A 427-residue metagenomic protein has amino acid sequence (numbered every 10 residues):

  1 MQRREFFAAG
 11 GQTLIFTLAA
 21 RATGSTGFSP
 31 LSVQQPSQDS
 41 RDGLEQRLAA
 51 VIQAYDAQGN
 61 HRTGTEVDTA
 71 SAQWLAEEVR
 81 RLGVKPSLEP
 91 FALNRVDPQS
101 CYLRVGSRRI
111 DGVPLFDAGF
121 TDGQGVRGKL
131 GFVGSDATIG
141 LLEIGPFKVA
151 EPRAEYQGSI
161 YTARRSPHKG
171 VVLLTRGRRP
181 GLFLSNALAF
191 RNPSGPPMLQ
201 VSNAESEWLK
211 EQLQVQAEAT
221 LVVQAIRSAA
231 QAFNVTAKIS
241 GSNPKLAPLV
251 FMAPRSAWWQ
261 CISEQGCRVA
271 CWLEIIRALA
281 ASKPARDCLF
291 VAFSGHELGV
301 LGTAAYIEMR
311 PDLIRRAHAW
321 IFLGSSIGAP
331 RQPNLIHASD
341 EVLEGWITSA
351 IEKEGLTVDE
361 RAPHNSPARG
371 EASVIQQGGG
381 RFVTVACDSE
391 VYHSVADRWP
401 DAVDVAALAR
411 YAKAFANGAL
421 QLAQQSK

Functional and structural regions predicted by a protein language model:
E5-T26: N-terminal export signals
Q35-E66, L82, F91, Y102 (+4 more regions): N-terminal capping segment at the start of a domain
P36-D42, A57-E66, F147-A154, G195-P196 (+5 more regions): Second-shell loop/turn segments in exported
E45, Q53-A154: Noncatalytic luminal/extracellular "stalk/propeptide" segments of secretory-pathway proteins
G112, D117-D136, L184-S263, E274-A278 (+1 more regions): Soluble metallo-hydrolase cores and metallopeptidase-like ectodomains found primarily in the secretory/periplasmic
P244, P284, F293-E390: Metal-dependent peptidase/peptidase-like ectodomains
V391-K427: His/Asp/Glu-rich mid-to-C-terminal helical/loop segments that flank catalytic regions of hydrolases
